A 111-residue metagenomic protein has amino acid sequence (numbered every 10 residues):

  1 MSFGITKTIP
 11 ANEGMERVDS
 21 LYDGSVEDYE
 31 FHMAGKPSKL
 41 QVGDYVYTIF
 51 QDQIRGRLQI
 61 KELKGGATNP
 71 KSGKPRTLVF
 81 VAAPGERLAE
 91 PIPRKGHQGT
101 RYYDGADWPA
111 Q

Functional and structural regions predicted by a protein language model:
M1-V42, I49, K74-T77, G85-Q111: Compositionally biased, charged N-terminal/linker segments
D44-V46, G56: Residue-level detector of short, conserved catalytic/binding motifs and their immediate flanks
R55-G66: Short beta-strand-centered aromatic/proline hotspots
K64-F80: Short, solvent-exposed secondary-structure boundary/capping segments
